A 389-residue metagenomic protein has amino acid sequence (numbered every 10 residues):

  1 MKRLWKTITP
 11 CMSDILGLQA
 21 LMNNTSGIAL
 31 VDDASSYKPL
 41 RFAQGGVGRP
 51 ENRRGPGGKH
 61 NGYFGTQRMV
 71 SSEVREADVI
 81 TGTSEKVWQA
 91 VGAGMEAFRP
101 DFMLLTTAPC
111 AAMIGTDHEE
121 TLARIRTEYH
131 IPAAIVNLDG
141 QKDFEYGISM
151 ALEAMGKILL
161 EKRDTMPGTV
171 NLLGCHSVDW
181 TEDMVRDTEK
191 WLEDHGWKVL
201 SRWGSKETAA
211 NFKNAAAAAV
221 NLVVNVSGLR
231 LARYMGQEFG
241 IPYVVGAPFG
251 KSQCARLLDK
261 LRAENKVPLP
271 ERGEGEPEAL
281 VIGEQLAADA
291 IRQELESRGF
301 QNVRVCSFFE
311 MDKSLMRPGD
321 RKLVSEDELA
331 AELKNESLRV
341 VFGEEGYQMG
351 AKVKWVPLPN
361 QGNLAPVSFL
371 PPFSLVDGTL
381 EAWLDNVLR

Functional and structural regions predicted by a protein language model:
M1-R389: An N-terminal assembly and electron-transfer interface module characteristic of large anaerobic redox and radical
